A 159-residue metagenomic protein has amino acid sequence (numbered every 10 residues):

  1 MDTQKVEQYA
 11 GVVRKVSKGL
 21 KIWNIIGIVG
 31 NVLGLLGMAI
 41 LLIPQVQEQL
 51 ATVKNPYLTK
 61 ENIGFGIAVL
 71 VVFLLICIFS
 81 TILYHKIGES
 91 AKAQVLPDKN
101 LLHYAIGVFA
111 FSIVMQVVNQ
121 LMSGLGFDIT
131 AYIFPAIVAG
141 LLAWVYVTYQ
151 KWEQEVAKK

Functional and structural regions predicted by a protein language model:
M1-P44, P56-G64: Cytosolic juxtamembrane helix and N-cap/initiation of the first transmembrane helix
N24, P97-Y104: Membrane-interfacial loop-to-transmembrane alpha-helix junctions, especially the N-terminal start
G27, G107-K151: Alpha-helical membrane-associated segments of multi-pass integral membrane proteins
G37-A51, H85-A91, Q150: Membrane-helix exit/juxtamembrane interface segments
L50-L58, L121-F127: Membrane-interface interhelical loops and short amphipathic "cap" helices that link adjacent transmembrane segments
K54-F73, F111, M115, T130: Transmembrane alpha-helix entry/boundary detector in multi-pass membrane proteins
F65-L83, P135-A139: Generic alpha-helical transmembrane segments
T81-N100, A139-K159: Cytosolic juxtamembrane helix at the C-terminal end of the final transmembrane segment
